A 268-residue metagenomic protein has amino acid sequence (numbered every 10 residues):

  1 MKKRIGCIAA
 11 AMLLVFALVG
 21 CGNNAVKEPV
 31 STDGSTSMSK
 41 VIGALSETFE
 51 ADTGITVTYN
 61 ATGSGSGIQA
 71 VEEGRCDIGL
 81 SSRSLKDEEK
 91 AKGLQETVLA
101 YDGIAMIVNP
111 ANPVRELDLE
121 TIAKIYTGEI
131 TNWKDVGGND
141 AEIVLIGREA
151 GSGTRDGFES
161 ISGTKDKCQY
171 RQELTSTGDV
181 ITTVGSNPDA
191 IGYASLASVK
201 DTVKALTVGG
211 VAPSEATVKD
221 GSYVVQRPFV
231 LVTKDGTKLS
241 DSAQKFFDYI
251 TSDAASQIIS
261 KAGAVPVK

Functional and structural regions predicted by a protein language model:
M1-I5, A9-A10: Positively charged n-region of N-terminal signal peptides that target proteins for export
F16-G20: C-terminal motif of bacterial Sec signal peptides marking the signal peptidase cleavage site
C21-K268: Exported/periplasmic ABC-transporter solute-binding proteins
